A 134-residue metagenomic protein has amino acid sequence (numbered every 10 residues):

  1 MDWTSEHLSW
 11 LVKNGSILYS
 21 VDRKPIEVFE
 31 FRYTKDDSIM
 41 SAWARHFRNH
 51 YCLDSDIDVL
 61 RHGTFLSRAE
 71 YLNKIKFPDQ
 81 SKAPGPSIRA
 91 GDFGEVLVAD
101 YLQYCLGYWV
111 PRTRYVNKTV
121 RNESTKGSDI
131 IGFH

Functional and structural regions predicted by a protein language model:
M1-K126, I131-H134: Mixed-charge (Asp/Glu-Lys/Arg
